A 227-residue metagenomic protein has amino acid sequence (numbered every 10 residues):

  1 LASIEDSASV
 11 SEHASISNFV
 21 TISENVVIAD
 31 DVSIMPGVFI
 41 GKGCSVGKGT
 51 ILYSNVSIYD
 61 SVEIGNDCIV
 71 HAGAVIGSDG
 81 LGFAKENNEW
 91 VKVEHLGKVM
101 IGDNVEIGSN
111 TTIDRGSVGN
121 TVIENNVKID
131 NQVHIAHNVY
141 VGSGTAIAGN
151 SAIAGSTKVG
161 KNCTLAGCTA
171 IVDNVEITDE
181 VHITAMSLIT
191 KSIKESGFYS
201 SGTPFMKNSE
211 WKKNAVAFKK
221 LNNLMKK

Functional and structural regions predicted by a protein language model:
A2-K207: Structural signal for interior beta-strand "rungs" in well-ordered beta-sheet cores of soluble enzyme domains
F205-K227: Long, leucine- and charge-enriched amphipathic alpha-helices that form heptad-repeat coiled-coil/leucine-zipper-like
